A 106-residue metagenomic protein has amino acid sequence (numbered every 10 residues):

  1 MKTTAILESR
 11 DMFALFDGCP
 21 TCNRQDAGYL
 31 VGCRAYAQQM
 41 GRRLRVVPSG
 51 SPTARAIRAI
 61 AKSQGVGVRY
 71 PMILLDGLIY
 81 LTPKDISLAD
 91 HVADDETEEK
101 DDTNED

Functional and structural regions predicted by a protein language model:
M1, E96-D106: Short intrinsically disordered terminal tails
K2-Q39: Local sequence-structure signature of Cys/Sec-based thiol-disulfide redox active-site neighborhoods
I6, Q38, I60-K62, D90 (+1 more regions): Intrinsic disorder/low-complexity segments
M40-R45: A generic structural motif
V46-G67: Thioredoxin-like thiol-disulfide oxidoreductase module
I73: Short aromatic-centered micro-motifs
D76-E96: Non-catalytic, surface beta->alpha helical segment in thiol-disulfide oxidoreductase systems
